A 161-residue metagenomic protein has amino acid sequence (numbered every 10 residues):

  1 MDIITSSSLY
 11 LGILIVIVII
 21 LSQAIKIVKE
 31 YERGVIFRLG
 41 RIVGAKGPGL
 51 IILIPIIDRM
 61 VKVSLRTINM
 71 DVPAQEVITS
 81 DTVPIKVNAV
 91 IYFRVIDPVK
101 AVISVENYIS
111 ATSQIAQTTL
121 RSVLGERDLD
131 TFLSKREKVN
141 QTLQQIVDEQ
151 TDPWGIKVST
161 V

Functional and structural regions predicted by a protein language model:
M1-V161: N-terminal hydrophobic membrane-entry segments
